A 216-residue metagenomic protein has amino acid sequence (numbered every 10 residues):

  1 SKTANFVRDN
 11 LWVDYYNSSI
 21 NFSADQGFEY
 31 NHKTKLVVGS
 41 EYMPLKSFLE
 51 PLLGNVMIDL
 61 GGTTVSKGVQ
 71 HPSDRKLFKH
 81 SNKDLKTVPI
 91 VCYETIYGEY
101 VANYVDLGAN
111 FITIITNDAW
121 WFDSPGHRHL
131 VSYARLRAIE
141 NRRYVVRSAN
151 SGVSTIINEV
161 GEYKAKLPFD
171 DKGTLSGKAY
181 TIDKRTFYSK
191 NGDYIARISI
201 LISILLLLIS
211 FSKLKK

Functional and structural regions predicted by a protein language model:
S1-K216: Enzyme catalytic cores with a strong preference for nitrogen-chemistry domains
